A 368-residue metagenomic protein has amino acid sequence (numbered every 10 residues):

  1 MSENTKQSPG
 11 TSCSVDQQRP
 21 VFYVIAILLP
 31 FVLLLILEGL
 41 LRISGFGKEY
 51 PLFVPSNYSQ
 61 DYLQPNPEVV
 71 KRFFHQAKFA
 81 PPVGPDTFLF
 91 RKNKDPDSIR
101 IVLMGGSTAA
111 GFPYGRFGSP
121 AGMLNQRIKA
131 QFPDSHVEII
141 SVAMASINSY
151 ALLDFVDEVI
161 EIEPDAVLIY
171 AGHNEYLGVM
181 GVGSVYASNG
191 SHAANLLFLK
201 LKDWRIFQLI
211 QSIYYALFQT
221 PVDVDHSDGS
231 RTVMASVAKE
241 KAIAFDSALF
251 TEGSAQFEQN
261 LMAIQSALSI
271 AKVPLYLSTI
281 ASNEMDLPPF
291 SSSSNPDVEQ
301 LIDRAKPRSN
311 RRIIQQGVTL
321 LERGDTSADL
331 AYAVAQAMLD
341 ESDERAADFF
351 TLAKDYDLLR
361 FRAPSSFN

Functional and structural regions predicted by a protein language model:
M1-R19: N-terminal Lys/Arg-rich, disordered targeting/topogenic segments
I25-L40: Hydrophobic membrane-insertion alpha-helices, especially the h-region of bacterial N-terminal signal peptides
G47-F132: Membrane/wall-proximal cationic-aromatic binding patches
S98-R100, D134-E138, I162-V167, S269-Y276: Loop/turn elements at helix/coil->beta-strand transitions in domains of secreted/extracellular proteins
S107-G115, S141-V142, S247-S254: Second-shell loop/turn segments in exported
G118, H173-N368: Serine-dependent acyl-ester chemistry module
I139, A145-V156: Structural motif
L152-A166: Short, well-structured alpha-helical segments in soluble
